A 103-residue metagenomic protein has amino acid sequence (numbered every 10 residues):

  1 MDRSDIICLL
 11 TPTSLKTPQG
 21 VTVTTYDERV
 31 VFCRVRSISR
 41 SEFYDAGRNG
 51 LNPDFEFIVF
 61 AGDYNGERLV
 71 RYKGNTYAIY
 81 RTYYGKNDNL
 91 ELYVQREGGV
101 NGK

Functional and structural regions predicted by a protein language model:
M1-F32: Extended boundary segments
V21-K103: Short, conserved turn/kink motifs that form compact alpha/beta structural patches or helix kinks used as
